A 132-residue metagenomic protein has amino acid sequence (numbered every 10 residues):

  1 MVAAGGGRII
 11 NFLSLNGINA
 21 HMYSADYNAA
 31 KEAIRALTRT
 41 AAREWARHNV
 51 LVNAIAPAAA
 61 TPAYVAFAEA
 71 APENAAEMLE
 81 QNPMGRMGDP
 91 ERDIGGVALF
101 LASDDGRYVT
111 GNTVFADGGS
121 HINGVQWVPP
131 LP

Functional and structural regions predicted by a protein language model:
G6, A20-S24, A46, V125: Active-site "substrate specificity/gating" loop of NAD(P)-dependent dehydrogenases, especially the short-chain
I10, V52-I55, G111, A116: Hydrophobic structural elements of the Rossmann-like NAD(P)H-binding subdomain that define the short-chain
S14: Residue(s) in the substrate-gating loop at a strand-loop-helix junction that position the organic substrate next
I18, A56-A66: Short, flexible catalytic-loop segment of classical short-chain dehydrogenase/reductase
N19, L99, T110-P132: Short C-terminal tail/terminal secondary-structure segment of NAD(P)H-dependent dehydrogenase/reductase domains
A30, T38: Active-site helix of classical SDR
R43-R47, R107: Alpha-helical segment proximal to the catalytic Tyr-Lys
P72-R92: Catalytic Tyr-x(3-8)-Lys segment
